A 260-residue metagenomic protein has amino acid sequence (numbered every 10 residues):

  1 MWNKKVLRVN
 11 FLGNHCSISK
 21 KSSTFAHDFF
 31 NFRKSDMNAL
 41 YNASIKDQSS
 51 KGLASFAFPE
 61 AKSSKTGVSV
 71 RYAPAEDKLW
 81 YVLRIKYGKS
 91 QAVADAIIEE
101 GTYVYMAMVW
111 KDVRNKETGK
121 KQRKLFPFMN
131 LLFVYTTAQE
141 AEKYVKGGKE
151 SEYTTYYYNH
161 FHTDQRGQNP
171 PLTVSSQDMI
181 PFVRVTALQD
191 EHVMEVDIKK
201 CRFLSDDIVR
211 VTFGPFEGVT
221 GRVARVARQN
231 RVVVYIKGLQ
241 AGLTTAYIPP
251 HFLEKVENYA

Functional and structural regions predicted by a protein language model:
N3-K5, K21-S22, K34: Polybasic, lysine-rich low-complexity intrinsically disordered segments
F32-I208, V233, G238-A260: Acidic-enriched and Gly/Ser
F213-E217, G238: Short, charged beta-turn/beta-strand-edge "cap" motif at the junction between a beta-strand and an adjacent loop
G214, V226-R231: Short, conserved beta-turn/loop elements at beta-strand boundaries and strand-helix junctions
G218-V226: Short beta-strand-centered aromatic/proline hotspots
